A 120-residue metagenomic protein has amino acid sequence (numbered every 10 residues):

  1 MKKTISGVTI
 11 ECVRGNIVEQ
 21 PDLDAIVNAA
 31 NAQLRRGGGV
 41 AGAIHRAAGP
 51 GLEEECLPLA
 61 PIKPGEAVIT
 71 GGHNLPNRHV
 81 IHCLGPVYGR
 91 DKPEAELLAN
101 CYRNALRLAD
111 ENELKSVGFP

Functional and structural regions predicted by a protein language model:
M1-P120: Macrodomain-like recognition of ADP-ribose-binding/processing modules
